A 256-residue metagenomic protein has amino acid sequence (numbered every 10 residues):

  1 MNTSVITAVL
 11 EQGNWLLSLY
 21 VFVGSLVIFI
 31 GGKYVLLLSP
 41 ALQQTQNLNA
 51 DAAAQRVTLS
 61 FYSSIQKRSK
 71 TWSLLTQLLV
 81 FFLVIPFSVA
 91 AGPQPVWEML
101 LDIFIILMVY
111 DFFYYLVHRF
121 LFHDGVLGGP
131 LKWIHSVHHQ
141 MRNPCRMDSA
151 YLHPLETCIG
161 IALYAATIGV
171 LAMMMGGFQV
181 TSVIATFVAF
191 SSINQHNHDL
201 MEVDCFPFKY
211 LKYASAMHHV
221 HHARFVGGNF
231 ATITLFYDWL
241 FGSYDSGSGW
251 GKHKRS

Functional and structural regions predicted by a protein language model:
M1-G177, F230-S256: Non-catalytic, topology-defining segments of multipass membrane proteins
F178-T232: Functionally important transmembrane alpha-helices
